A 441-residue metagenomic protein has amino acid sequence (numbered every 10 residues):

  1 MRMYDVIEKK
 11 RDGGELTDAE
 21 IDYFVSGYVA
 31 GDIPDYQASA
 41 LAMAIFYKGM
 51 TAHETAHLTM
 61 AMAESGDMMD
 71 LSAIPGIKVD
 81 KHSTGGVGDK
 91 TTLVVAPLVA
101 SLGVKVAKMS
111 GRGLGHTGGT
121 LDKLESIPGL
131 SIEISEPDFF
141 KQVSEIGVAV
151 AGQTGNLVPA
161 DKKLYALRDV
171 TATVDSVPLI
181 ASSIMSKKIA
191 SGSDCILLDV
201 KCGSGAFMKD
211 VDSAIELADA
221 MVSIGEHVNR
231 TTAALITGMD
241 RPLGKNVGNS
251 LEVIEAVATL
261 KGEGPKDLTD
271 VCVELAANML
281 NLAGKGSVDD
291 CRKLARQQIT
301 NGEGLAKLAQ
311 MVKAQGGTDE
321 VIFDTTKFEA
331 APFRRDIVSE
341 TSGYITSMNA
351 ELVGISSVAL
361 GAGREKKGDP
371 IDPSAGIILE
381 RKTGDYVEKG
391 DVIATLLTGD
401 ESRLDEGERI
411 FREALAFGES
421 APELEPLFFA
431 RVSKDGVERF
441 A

Functional and structural regions predicted by a protein language model:
M1-R2, K10-S72: N-terminal glycine-rich anion-binding loops that anchor highly charged ligand groups
D5, K10, E15-T17, Y28 (+6 more regions): Well-ordered secondary-structure scaffolds
Y47-K48, L93-A107, K187-G192, I224-V228 (+1 more regions): Alpha-helix C-terminal capping segments
G49-S110, L114: Active-site cofactor/substrate anionic-group-binding motifs, chiefly glycine- and Lys/Arg-rich phosphate-binding loops
V87-A96, A100-S101, K108-M109, G115-G118 (+5 more regions): Short glycine/serine/threonine-rich phosphate/pyrophosphate-binding segments that cradle anionic phosphate groups
M109, V143, A151-Q153, D199-G203 (+1 more regions): Short beta-strand segments
K123-A149, D219-G225, N229: A glycine-rich helix N-cap at a beta->alpha junction
S144-C195: Phosphate/diphosphate-binding glycine-rich loops and adjacent basic-rich segments that engage nucleotide
